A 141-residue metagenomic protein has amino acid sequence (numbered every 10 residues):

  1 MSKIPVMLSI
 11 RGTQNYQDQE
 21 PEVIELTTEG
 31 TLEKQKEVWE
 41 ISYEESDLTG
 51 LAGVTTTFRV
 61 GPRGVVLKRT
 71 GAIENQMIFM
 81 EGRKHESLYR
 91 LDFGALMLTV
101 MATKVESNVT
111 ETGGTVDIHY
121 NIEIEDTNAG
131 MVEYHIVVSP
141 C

Functional and structural regions predicted by a protein language model:
M1-D117, N121-E123, T127-A129, C141: N-terminal intrinsically disordered, cationic/polar leader segments that include organellar targeting peptides
H135-C141: Flexible glycine-rich active-site/ligand-binding loops centered on an Asp-His dyad
